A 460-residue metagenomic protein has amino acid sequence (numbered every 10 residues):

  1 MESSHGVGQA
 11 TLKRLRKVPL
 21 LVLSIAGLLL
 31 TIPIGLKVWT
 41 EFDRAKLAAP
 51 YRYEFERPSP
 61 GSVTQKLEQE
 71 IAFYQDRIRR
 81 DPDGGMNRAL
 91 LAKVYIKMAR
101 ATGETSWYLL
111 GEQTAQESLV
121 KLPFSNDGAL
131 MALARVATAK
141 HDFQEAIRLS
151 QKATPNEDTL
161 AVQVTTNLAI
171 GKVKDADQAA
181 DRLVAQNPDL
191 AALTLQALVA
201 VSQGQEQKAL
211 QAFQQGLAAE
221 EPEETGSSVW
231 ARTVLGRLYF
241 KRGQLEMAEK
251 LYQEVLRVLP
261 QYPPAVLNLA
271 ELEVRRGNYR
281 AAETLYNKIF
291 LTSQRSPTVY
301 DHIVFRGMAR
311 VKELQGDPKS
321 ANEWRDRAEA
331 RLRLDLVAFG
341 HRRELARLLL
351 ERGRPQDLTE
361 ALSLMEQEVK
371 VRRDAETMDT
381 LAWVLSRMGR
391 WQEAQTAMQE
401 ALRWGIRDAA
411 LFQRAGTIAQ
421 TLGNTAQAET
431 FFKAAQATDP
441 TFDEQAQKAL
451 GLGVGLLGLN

Functional and structural regions predicted by a protein language model:
G6, K13-G128, A139-H141, R148 (+1 more regions): N-terminal leader/linker segments that initiate helical-solenoid repeat arrays
L67, A101, Y108, F143 (+8 more regions): TPR-repeat structural position
M86, K93, G128, D158 (+8 more regions): Start-of-helix register in tetratricopeptide repeats
L90, A132, V162, L195 (+7 more regions): Canonical tetratricopeptide repeat
K93, K97-R100, R135, T165 (+7 more regions): Residue-level recognition of tetratricopeptide repeat
M98, T102-T105, K140, I170 (+7 more regions): Structural motif corresponding to the intra-repeat A-B loop/turn of tetratricopeptide repeats
